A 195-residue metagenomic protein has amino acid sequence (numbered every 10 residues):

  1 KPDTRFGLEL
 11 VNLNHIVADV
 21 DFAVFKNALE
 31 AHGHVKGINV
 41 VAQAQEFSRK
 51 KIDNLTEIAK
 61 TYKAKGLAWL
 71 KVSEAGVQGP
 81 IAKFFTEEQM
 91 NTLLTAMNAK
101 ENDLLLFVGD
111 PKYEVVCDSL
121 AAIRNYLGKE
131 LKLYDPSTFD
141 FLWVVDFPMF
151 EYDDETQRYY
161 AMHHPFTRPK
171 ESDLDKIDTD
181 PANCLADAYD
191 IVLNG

Functional and structural regions predicted by a protein language model:
K1-G195: Class II aminoacyl-tRNA synthetase catalytic cores and aaRS-like
